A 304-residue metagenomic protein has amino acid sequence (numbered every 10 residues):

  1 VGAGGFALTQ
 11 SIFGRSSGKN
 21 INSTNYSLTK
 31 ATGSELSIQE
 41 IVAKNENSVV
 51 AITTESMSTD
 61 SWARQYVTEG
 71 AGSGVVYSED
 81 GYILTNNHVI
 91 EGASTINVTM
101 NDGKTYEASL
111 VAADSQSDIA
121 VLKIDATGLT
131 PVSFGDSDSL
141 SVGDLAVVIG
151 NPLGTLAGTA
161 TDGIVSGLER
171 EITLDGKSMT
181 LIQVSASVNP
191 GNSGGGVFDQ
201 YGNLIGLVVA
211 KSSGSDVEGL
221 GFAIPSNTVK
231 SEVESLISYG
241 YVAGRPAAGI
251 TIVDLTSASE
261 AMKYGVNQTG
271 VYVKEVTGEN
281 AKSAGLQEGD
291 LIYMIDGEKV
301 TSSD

Functional and structural regions predicted by a protein language model:
V1, N47-I52, G74, G81-T85 (+15 more regions): Terminal peptide-recognition signature
V1-S16, S109-L110, D199-L204, T228-D304: C-terminal recognition in membrane/secretory proteostasis and scaffolding
F6-W62, S73, E79, T95 (+2 more regions): N-terminal activation segment of mature serine protease catalytic domains
F13, M57-T68, E91-I96, L129 (+2 more regions): Active-site loop architecture of trypsin-fold serine endopeptidases
M57, E79, A113-S117, G167-L174 (+1 more regions): Short, conserved beta-turn/loop elements at beta-strand boundaries and strand-helix junctions
S78-L156, A284, E298-S303: Conserved active-site neighborhood of the chymotrypsin/trypsin-like protease fold
G81, T85, L156-T159, S215-L220 (+1 more regions): Short loop-to-beta-strand junctions
P131-S139, P190-G191, V208, V276-T277: Short histidine-centered loop motifs in beta-beta connectors
